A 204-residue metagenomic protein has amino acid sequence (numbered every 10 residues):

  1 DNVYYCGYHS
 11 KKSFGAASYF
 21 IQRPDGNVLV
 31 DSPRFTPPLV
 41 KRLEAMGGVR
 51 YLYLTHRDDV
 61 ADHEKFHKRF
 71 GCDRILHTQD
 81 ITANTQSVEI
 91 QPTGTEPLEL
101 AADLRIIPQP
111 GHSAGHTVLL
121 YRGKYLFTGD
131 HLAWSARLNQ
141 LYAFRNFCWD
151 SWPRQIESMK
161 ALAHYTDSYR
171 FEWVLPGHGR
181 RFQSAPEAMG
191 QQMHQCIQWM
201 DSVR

Functional and structural regions predicted by a protein language model:
D1-D25, R204: Zn-dependent metallo-beta-lactamase
N2-C6, A101-I107: Short, hydrophobic/aromatic-rich segments at coil-to-beta transitions
C6, V30, P92-T93, Q109: Hydrophobic residues at beta-strand termini and immediately following loops that shape nucleotide-binding pockets
S13, I21-P24, E44-G48, L120 (+1 more regions): Flexible, charged surface loops at secondary-structure boundaries
G15, R34-A102, A188, Q192-W199: Active-site HxH/HxHxD metal-binding segment of metal-dependent hydrolases
A17-Y19, E96, T117: Residue-level detector of beta-strand structural context in well-folded domains
F20, L29, Y53: Short, conserved beta-strand segments within well-ordered enzyme catalytic domains that often line or immediately flank
N27-L29, F35-T36, C72, T82 (+1 more regions): Metallo-beta-lactamase
